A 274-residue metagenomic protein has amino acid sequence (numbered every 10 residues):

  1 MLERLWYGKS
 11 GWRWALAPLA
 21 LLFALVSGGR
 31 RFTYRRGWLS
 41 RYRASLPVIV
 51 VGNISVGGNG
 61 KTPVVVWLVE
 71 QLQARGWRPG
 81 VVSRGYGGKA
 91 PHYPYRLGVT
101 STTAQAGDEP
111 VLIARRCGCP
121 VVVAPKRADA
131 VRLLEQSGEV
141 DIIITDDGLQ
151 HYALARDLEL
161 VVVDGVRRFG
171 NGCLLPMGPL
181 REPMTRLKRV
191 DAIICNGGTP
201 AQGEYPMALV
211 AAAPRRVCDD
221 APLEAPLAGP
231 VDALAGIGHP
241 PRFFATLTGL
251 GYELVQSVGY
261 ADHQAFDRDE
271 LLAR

Functional and structural regions predicted by a protein language model:
M1-P47: A transmembrane-helix-recognition feature enriched in membrane-embedded lipid enzymes and envelope glyco-/phospholipid
M1-S10, R168-R274: C-terminal accessory "lid"/substrate-recognition subdomains
F32-V99: Walker A (P-loop) phosphate-binding motif
V51, V82, V163, M207 (+1 more regions): Hydrophobic residues at beta-strand termini and immediately following loops that shape nucleotide-binding pockets
W67, Q71, D146, T246: Rossmann-fold NAD(P)-dependent oxidoreductase module
R78-V82, V161, V231-L234: Conserved beta-strand elements of the Class I
G85-P206: Phosphate/Mg2+-binding loops and adjacent switch elements in nucleotide/diphosphate-handling enzyme cores
